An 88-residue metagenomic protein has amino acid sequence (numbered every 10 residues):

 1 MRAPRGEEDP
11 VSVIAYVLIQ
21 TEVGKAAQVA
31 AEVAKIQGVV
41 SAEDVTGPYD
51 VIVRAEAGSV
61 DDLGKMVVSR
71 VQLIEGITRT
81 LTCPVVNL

Functional and structural regions predicted by a protein language model:
M1-L88: A compositional/biophysical signature of low hydrophobicity enriched in polar/charged and small residues
